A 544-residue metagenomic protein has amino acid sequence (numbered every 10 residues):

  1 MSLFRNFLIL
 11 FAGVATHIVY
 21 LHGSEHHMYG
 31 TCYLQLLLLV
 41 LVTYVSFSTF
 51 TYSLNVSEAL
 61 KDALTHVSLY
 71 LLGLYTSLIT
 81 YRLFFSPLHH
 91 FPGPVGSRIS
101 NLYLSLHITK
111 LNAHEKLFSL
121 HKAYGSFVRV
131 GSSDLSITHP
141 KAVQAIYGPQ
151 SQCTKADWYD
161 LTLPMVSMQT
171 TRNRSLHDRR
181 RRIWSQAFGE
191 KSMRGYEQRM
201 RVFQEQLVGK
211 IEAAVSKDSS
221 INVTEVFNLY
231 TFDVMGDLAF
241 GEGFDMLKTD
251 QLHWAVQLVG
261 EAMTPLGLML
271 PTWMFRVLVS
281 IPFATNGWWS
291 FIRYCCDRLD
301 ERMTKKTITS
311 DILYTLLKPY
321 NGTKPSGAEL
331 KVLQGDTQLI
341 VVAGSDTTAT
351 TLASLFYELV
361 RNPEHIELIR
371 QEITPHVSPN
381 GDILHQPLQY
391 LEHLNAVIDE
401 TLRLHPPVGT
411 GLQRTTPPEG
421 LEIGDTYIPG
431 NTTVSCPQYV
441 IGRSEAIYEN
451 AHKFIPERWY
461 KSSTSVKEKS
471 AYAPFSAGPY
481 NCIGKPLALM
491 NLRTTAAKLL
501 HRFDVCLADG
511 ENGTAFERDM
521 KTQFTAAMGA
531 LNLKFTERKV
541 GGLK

Functional and structural regions predicted by a protein language model:
M1, F524-K544: C-terminal helix/juxtamembrane-tail motif
S2-R179, R201-Q206, K210, Y230 (+8 more regions): N-terminal membrane-proximal hinge/A-helix region immediately C-terminal to the signal-anchor transmembrane segment
K110-E115, R293, D297, D382-G424: Conserved cytochrome P450 K-helix E-x-x-R motif and the immediately C-terminal K′/meander segment
K155-T162, G195-L352, L368: Cytochrome P450 heme-thiolate monooxygenase catalytic core
T347-V360, T495: Short, small-residue alpha-helix embedded
V360-H365, E468, K485-F524: Cytochrome P450 heme-binding "Cys pocket" and the immediately downstream C-terminal segment
I369, T401, N431, F454 (+3 more regions): Hydrophobic, well-ordered secondary-structure elements that form the walls of internal hydrophobic environments
P417-L421, C436-S463: Conserved cytochrome P450 K-helix/beta-meander segment immediately N-terminal to the heme-binding cysteine loop
